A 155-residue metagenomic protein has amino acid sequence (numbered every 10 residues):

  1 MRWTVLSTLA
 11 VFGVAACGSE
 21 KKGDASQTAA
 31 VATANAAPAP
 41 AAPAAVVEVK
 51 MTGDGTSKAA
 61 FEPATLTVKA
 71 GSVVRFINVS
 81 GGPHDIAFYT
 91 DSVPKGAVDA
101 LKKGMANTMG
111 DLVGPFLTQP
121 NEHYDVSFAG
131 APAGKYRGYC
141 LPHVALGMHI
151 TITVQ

Functional and structural regions predicted by a protein language model:
M1-L6: Bacterial N-terminal signal peptides that target proteins for export
T8-V11: Alpha-helical transmembrane segments
G13-A16: C-terminal motif of bacterial Sec signal peptides marking the signal peptidase cleavage site
G18-Q155: Extracytoplasmic copper-binding redox domains, predominantly the cupredoxin/blue-copper superfamily
